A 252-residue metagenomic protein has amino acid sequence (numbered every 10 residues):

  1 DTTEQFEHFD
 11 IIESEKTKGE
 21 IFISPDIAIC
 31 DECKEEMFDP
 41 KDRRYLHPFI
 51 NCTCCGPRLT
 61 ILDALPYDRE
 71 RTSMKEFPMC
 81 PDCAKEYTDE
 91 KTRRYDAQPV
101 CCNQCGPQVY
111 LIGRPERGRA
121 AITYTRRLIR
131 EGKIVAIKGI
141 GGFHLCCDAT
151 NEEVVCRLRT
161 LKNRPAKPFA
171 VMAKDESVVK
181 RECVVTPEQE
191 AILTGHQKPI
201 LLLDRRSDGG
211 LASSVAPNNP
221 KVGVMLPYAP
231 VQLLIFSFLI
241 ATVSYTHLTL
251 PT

Functional and structural regions predicted by a protein language model:
D1-N103, P107-Y110: Intrinsically disordered, low-complexity, mixed-charge
T3-P25, K180-V184, E190-T194, L202 (+2 more regions): His/Asp/Glu-rich metal-coordinating catalytic cores of metallo-dependent phosphodiesterases/hydrolases acting on
E7-H8, R43, T60-P66, C146-N151 (+4 more regions): Short acidic, glycine/serine/threonine-rich loops at helix termini
C52, C102, G139, L158 (+1 more regions): Residue-level signal for inorganic ion chemistry
D82-Y87, Q98-P99, Q104-Y110, A121-I122 (+7 more regions): Non-transmembrane, aqueous-exposed alpha-helical and coiled segments at domain scale
I129-F143, C147: Glycine-rich N-terminal segment of FAD-binding domains in flavoprotein oxidoreductases, spanning the beta-loop-helix
G142-R205: A phosphate-binding glycine/aspartate-rich beta-alpha loop in the early core of alpha/beta enzymes
T246-T252: Conserved small/polar residues in nucleotide/adenosyl-binding loops
